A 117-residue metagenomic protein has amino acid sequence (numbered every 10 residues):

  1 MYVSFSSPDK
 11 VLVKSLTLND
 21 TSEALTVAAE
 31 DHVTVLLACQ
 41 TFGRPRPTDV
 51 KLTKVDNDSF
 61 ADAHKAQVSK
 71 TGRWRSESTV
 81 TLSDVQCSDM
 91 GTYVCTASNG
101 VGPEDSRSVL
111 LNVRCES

Functional and structural regions predicted by a protein language model:
M1-V11, V94-E116: Extracellular/luminal immunoglobulin-like beta-sandwich modules
L18-E30, T34: Beta-rich interaction modules in large eukaryotic scaffold/regulatory proteins
A24-A28, A66-P103, V109-L110: Extracellular beta-strand/loop-rich beta-sandwich domains predominantly from IgSF
V35-L37, T48-V50, D89-A97: Conserved Ig-like domain signature around the intradomain disulfide
Q40-G43, N99: Non-cytosolic beta-sheet module surface loops
G43-K54: Solvent-exposed loop segments of extracellular immunoglobulin-like
T53-A61: Change "in extracellular beta-sheet-rich domains … of secreted and cell-surface proteins" to "in beta-sheet-rich domains
